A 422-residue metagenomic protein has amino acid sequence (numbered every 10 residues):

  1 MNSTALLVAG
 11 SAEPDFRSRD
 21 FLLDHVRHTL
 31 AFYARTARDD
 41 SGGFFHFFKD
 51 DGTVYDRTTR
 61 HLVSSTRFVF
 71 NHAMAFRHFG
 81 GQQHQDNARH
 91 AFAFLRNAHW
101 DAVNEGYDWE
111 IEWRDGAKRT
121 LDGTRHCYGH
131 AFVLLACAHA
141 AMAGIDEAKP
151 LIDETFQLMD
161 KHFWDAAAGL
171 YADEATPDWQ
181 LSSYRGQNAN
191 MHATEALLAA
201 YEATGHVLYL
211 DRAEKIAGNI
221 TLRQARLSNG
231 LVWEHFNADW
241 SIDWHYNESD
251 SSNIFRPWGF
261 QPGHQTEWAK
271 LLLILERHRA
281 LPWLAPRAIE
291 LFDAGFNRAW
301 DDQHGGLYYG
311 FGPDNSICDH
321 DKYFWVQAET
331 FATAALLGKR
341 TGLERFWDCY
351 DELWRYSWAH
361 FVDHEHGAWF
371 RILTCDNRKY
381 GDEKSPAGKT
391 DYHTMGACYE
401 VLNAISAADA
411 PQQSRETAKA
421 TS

Functional and structural regions predicted by a protein language model:
M1-S422: Glycan-recognition and catalytic cores of secretory/periplasmic carbohydrate-active enzymes
